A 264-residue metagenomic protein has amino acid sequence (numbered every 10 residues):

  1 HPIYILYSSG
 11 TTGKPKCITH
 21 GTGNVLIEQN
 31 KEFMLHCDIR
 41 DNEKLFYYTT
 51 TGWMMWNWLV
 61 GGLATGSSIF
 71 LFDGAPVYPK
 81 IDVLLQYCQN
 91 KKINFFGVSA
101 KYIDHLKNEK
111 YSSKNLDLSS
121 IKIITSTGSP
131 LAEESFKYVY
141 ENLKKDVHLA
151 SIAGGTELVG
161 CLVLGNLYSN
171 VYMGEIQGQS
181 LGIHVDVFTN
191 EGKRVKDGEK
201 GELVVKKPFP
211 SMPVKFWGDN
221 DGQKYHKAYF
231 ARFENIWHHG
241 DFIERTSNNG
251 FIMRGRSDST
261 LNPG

Functional and structural regions predicted by a protein language model:
I3-I27: Conserved AMP-binding A3 loop
I5, L35, I39-D41, G74 (+9 more regions): Ligand-binding pocket scaffold of soluble enzyme catalytic domains
S8, D186-V187, E244: Hydrophobic beta-strand positions
T11, G66, G128, F209 (+1 more regions): Conserved G/P- and acidic residue-centered "switch" motifs that form tight phosphate/ATP-binding loops in soluble
P15-C17, E28-E32, N57-V60, L85 (+7 more regions): Adenylate-forming
L26-K44, M54-N94, E109-Y111: Conserved AMP-binding/adenylation subdomain of ANL enzymes
S67, I93-G97, K107-V171, H184 (+1 more regions): Gly/Ser/Thr-rich phosphate-binding loop
R194-G198, V204-G264: Conserved ATP-binding/catalytic segment of the ANL
